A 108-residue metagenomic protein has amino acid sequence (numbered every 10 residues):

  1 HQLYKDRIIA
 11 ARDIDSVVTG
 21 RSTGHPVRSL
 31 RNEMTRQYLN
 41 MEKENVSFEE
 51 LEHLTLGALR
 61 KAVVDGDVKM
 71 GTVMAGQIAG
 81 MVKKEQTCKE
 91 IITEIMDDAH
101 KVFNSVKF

Functional and structural regions predicted by a protein language model:
H1-F108: Conserved active-site-proximal phosphate/metal-binding subdomains
